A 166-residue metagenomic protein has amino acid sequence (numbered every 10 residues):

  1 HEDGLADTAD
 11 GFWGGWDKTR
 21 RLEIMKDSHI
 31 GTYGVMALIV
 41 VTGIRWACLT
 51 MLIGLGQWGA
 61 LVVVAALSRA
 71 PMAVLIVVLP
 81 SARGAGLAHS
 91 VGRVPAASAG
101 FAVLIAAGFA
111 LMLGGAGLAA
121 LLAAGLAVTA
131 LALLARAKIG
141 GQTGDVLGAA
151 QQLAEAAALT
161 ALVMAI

Functional and structural regions predicted by a protein language model:
H1-G4, V91: Single transmembrane alpha-helix segments in multi-pass membrane proteins
G14, R20-L22, D27-I166: Hydrophobic alpha-helical transmembrane segments
